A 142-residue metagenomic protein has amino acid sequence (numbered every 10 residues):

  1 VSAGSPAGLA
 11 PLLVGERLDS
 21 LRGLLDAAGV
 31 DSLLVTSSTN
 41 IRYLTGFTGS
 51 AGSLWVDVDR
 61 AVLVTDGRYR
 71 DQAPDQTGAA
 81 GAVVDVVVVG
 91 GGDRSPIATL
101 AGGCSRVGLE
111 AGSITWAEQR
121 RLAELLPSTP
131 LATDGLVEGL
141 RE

Functional and structural regions predicted by a protein language model:
S2-G102: N-terminal accessory/capping or targeting/presequence segment of soluble
S2-S5, L13, L18, D59 (+1 more regions): Flexible, acidic/His-enriched mid-domain "rim/lid" segments that flank
